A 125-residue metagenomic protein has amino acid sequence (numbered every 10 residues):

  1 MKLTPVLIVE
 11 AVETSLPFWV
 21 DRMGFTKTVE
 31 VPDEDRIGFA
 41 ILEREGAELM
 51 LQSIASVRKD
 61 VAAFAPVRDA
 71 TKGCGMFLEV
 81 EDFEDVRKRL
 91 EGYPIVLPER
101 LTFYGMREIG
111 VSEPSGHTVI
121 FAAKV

Functional and structural regions predicted by a protein language model:
M1-V6, T26-L78, D85-S112, A123-V125: Vicinal oxygen chelate
V6-E13: Onset of an N-terminal alpha helix
S15-V20, L90, E113-G116: Conserved active-site tyrosine of GNAT-family acetyltransferases
T118-F121: Short glycine-/small-residue motifs
